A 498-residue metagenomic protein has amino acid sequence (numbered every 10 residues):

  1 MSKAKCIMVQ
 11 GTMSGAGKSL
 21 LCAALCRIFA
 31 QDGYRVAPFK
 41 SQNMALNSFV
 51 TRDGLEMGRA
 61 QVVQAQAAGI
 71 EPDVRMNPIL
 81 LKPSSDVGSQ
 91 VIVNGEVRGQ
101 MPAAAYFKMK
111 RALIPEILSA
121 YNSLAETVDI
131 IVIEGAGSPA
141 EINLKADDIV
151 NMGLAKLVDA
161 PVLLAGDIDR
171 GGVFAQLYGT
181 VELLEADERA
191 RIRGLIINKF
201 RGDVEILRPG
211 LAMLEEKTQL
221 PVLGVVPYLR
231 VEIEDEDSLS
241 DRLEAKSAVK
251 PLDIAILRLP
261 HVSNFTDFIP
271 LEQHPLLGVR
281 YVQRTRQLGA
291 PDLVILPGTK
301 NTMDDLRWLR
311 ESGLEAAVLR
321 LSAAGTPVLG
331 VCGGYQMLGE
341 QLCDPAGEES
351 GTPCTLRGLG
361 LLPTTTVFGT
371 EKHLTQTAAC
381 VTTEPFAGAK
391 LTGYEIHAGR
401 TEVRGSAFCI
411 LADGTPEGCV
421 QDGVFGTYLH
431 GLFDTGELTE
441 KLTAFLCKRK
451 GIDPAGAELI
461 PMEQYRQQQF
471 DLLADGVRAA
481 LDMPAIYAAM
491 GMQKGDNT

Functional and structural regions predicted by a protein language model:
M1-S322, P327, D344-G347, T370-E371 (+1 more regions): Flexible phosphate-sensing "switch/lid" loops adjacent to ATP/NTP-binding sites across phosphate-transfer
A190-I192, E340, L356: Core-facing hydrophobic residues within beta-strands of well-ordered domains
C332: Catalytic nucleophile serine of serine hydrolases, specifically the conserved "nucleophile elbow" pentapeptide
G339, C343-G347, G351: Extracellular/periplasmic helix-exit of transmembrane alpha-helices
E348-T375, V381: Conserved P-loop NTPase catalytic core
